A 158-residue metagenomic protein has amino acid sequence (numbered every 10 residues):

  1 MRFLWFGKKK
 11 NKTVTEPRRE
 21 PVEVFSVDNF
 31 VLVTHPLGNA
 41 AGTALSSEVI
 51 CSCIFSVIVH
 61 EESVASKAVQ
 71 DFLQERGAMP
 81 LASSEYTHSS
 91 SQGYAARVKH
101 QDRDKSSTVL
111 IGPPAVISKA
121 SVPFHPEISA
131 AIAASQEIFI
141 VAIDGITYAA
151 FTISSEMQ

Functional and structural regions predicted by a protein language model:
M1-F3, N29, T34, S154: Generic N-terminal initiation segments characterized by hydrophobic and/or small/turn-forming residues
M1-N11: Polybasic, Ser/Thr-rich amphipathic helices
T13-V122, Q136-T147: Cytosolic catalytic regions of ATP/NTP-dependent phosphoryl-transfer enzymes
E127: Divalent-cation
F151-Q158: Short, acidic loop-to-helix structural element flanking the phosphoryl-transfer center in phosphate-processing enzymes
